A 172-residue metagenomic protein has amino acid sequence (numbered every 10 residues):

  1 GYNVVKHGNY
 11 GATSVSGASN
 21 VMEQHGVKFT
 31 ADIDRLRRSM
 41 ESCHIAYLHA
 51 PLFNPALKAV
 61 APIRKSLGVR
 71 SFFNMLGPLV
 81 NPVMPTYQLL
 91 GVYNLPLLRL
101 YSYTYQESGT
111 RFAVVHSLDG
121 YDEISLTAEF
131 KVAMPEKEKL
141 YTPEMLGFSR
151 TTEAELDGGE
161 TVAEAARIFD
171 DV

Functional and structural regions predicted by a protein language model:
G1-C43: A glycine-rich phosphate/pyrophosphate-binding beta-strand-loop-alpha-helix module
H25-T30, E41-V172: Glycine-rich anion-binding loops and their surrounding alpha/beta cores
